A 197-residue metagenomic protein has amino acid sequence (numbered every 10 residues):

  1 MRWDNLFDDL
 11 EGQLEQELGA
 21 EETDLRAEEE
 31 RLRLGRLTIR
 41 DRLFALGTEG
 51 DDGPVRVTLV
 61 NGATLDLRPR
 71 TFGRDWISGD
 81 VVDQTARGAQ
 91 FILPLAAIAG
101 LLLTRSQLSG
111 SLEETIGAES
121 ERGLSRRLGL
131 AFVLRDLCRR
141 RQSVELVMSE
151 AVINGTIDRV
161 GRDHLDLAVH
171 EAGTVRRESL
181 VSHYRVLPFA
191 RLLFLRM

Functional and structural regions predicted by a protein language model:
M1-D66, T71-N154, G161-M197: Short glycine-rich, low-complexity segments
